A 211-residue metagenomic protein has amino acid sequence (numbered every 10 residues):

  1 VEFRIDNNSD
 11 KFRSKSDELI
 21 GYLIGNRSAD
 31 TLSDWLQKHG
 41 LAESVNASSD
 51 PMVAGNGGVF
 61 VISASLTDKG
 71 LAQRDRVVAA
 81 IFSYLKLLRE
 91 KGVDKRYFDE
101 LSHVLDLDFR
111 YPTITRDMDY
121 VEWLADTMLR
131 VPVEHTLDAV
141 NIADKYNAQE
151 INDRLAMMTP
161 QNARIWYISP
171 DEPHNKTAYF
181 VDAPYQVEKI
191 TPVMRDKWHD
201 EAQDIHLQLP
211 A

Functional and structural regions predicted by a protein language model:
V1-A211: Mature, solvent-exposed C-terminal subdomains and processed small-chain segments of exported/organellar
